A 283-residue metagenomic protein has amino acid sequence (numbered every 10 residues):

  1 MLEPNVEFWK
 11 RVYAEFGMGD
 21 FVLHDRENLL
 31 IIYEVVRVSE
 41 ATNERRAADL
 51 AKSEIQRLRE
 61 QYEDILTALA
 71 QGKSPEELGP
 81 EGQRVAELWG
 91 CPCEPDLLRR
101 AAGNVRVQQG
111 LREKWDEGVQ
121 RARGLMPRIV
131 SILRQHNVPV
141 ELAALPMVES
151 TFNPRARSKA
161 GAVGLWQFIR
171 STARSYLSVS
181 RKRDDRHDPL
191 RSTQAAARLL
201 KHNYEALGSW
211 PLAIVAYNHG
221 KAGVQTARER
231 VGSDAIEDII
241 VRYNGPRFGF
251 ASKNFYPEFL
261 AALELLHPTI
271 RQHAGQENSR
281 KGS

Functional and structural regions predicted by a protein language model:
M1-H136: An acidic, Gly/Ser/Thr/Pro-rich helix-cap/linker signature
E3, R45, D49, E76 (+8 more regions): Short, well-ordered helical secondary-structure segments
W9, G17, L29, L58 (+4 more regions): A general marker of short, structured functional hotspots
P80-G124, Q135-H136, S175, V179-R183 (+2 more regions): Extracytoplasmic and endomembrane cell-envelope/extracellular-matrix remodeling and assembly machinery
R100, A156-L177, S233: Short, surface-exposed glycine/acidic/tryptophan-bearing loops
M126-R128, P146, Q167, S171 (+1 more regions): A generic alpha-helix surface/boundary motif
V130, R134-F168: Carboxylate/His-rich catalytic cores and anion/metal-binding grooves
E149, I169-A173, K221: Short, small-residue-rich loop/turn micro-motifs
